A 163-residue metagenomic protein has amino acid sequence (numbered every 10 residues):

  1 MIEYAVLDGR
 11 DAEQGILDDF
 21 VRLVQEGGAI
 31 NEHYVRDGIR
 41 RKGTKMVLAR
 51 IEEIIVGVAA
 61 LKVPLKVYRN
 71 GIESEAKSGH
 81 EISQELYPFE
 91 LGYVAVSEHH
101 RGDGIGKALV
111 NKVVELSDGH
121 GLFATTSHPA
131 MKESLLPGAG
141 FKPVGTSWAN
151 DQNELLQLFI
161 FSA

Functional and structural regions predicted by a protein language model:
M1-D37, R41, M46-V56: Short amphipathic alpha-helix that is part of the acyltransferase structural core
T44, N153-F159: Short hydrophobic/aromatic beta-strand or adjacent loop that forms the aromatic wall/cage of a ligand/substrate-binding
L48-R50, I54-Y93, R101, N150-E154: Conserved acyl-donor/pantetheine-binding loop and adjacent beta-alpha core of acyl/acetyltransferases and related
R50-E53, T126-P129, S162-A163: Short, flexible beta-strand-to-coil junctions
K62, I160-A163: Short beta-strand-to-coil "C-cap" segments at the C-terminal boundary of structured domains/repeats, marking
Y93-V96, G102-E115, G138: Conserved acetyl-CoA-binding loop-helix of GNAT-fold acetyltransferases
E115-P129: Conserved GNAT acetyl-CoA-binding A-motif
H128-Q152: Conserved active-site alpha-helix within GNAT-family acetyltransferase domains
